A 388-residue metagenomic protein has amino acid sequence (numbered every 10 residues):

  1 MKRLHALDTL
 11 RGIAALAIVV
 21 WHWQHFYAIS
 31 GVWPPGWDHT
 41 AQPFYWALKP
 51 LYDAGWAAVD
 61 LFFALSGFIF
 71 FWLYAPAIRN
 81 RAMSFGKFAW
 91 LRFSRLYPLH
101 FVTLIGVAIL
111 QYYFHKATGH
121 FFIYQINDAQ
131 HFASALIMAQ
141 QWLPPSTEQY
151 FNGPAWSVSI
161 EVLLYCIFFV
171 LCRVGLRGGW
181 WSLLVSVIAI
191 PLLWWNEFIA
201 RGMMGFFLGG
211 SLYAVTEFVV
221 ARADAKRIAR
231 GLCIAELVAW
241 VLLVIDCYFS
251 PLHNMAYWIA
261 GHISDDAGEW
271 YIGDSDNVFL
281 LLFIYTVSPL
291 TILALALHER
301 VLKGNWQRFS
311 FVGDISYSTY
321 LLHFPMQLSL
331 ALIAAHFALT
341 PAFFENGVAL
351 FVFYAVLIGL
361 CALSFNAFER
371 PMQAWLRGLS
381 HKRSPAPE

Functional and structural regions predicted by a protein language model:
M1-A6, V20-G55, F71-M83, L143-S146 (+4 more regions): Alpha-helical transmembrane segments in multi-pass integral membrane proteins
D8, G12-A15, S66, P98-L104 (+4 more regions): Residues within membrane-spanning alpha-helices of integral membrane proteins, especially the hydrophobic core/packing
A14-A17, W21-Q24, S66, S134 (+2 more regions): Membrane-embedded alpha-helical transmembrane segments of multi-pass integral membrane proteins
D38-L51, G86-W90, L96-I160, C166 (+1 more regions): Membrane-interface helix-loop-helix regions
D60-F62, M204: His/acidic/aromatic-lined binding-pocket segments of jelly-roll/cupin-type domains and related regulatory beta-sandwich
T147-N152, P191-A200: Membrane-interface helix caps and helix-loop-helix hairpins in membrane proteins
L164-V170, L183-L192: Hydrophobic, membrane-inserted alpha-helices
